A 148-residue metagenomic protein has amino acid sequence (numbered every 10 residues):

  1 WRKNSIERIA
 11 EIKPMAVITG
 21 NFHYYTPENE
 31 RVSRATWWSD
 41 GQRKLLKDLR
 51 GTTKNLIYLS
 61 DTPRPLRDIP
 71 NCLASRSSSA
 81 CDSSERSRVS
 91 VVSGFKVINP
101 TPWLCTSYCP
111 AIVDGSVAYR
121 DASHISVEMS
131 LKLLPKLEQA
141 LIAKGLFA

Functional and structural regions predicted by a protein language model:
W1-A148: Extracellular glycan-modifying ectodomains
